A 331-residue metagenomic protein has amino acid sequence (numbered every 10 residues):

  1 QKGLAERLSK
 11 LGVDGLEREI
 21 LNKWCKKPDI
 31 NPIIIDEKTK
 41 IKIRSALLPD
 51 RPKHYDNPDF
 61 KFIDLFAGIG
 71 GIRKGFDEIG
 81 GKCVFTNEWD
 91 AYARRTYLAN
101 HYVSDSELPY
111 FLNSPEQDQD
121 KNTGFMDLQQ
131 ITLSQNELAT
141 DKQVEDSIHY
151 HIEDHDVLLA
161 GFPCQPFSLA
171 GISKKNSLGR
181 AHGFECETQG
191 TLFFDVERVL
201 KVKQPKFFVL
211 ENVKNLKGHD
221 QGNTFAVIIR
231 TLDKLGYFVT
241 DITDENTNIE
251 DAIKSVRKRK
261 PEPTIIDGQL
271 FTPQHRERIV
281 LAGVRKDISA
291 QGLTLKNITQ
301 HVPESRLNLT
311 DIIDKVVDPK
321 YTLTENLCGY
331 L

Functional and structural regions predicted by a protein language model:
G3-L11: Short alpha-helical "recognition helix" segments of helix-turn-helix
L11, P28, S104: The DNA-recognition helices of helix-turn-helix-type DNA-binding domains
G15-P32: Recognition helix of helix-turn-helix/homeodomain-like DNA-binding domains that insert into the DNA major groove
I33-P52: DNA major-groove recognition helix of helix-turn-helix/homeodomain DNA-binding modules
Y55-K61: A short, charged/proline- and glycine-enriched loop that marks the coil->beta-strand transition at the N-terminal
F62-Q130: SAM cofactor-binding core of SAM-dependent methyltransferases, primarily the Rossmann-like beta-alpha-beta module
I63, V157-L159, V209: N-terminal Rossmann-like NAD(P) cofactor-binding module of classical short-chain dehydrogenase/reductase
S134-H155, Q165, L169-L331: Class I S-adenosyl-L-methionine
